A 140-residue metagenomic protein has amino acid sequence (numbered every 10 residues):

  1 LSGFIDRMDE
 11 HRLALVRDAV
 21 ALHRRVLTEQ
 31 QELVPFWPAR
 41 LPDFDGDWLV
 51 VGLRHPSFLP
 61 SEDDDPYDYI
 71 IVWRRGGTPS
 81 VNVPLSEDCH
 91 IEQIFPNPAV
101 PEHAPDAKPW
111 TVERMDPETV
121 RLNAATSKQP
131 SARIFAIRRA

Functional and structural regions predicted by a protein language model:
L1-R24: Aromatic/acidic polysaccharide-binding cleft in carbohydrate-active enzymes
A14, A21-W48, N82-P84, Q93: Alpha-helical protein-protein interaction modules
E29-Q30, P66, H103: Intrinsically disordered, low-complexity regions enriched in Ser/Pro/Gly/Gln/His and often acidic
A39-H90, Q129-F135: Carbohydrate-binding surface patches
F44-V51, P105-E113: Short small/polar-residue motifs
R74-G77, F95-P98, I137-A140: Short, flexible beta-strand-to-coil junctions
S86-P105: Solvent-exposed beta-hairpin/edge-strand motifs
A107-A140: C-terminal beta-strand-rich structural cap/linker in extracellular carbohydrate-active enzymes
